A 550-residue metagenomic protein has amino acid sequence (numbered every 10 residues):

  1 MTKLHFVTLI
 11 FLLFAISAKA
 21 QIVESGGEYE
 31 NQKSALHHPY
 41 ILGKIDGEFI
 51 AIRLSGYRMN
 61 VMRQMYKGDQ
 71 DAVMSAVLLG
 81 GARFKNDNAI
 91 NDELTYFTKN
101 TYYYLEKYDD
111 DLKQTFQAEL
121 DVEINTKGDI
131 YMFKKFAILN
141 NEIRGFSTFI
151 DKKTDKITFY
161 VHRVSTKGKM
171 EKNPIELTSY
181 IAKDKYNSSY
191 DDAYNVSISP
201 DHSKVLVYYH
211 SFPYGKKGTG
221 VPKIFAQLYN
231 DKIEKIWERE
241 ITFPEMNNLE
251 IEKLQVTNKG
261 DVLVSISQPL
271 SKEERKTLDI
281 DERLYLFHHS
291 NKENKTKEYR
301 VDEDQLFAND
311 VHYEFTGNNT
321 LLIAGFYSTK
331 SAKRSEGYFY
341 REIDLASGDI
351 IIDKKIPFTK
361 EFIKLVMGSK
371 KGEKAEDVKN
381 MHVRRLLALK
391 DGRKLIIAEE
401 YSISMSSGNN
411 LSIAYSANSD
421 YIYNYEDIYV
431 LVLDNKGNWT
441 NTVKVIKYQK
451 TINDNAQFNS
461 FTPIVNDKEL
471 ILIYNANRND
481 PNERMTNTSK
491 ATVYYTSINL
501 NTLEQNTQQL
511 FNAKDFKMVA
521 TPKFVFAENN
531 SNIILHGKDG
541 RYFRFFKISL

Functional and structural regions predicted by a protein language model:
M1-S25: Bacterial Sec-dependent N-terminal signal peptides
Y29-N31, G68-Y104, Y108-K153, L177-Y190 (+4 more regions): Blade-loop segments of beta-propeller domains
H38-G47, M132-E142, S188-S203, E252-K259 (+4 more regions): Structural signature of eukaryotic scaffold interfaces centered on beta-propeller domains
L54-F97, I150-D155, V205-V221, S267-D281 (+3 more regions): Short, conserved, GDST-rich strand-edge loop motifs in beta-rich repeat architectures
F84-N88, I266, G325-F326, V383-D427 (+3 more regions): Loop/turn-rich, solvent-exposed surfaces of beta-rich toroidal or solenoidal domains
T98-D111, T158-G168, V221-E234, L278-N294 (+4 more regions): Beta-propeller blade signature
K253-G392: Long, internal scaffold/assembly segments composed of regular secondary structure
E298-Y313, I352-V378, W439-F461, L500-N529: Conserved blade-ending motifs and adjacent loop-strand segments that build the rim/top face of beta-propeller domains
